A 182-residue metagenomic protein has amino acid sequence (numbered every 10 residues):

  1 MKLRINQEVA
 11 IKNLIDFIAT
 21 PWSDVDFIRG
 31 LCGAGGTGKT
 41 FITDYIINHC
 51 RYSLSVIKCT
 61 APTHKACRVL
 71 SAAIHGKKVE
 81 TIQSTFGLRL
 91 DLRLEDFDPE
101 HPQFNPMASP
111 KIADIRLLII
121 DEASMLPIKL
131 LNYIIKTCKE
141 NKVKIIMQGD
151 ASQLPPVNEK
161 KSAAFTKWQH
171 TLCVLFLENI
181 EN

Functional and structural regions predicted by a protein language model:
M1-N182: Conserved ATP-binding/catalytic motifs of P-loop helicase motor domains
